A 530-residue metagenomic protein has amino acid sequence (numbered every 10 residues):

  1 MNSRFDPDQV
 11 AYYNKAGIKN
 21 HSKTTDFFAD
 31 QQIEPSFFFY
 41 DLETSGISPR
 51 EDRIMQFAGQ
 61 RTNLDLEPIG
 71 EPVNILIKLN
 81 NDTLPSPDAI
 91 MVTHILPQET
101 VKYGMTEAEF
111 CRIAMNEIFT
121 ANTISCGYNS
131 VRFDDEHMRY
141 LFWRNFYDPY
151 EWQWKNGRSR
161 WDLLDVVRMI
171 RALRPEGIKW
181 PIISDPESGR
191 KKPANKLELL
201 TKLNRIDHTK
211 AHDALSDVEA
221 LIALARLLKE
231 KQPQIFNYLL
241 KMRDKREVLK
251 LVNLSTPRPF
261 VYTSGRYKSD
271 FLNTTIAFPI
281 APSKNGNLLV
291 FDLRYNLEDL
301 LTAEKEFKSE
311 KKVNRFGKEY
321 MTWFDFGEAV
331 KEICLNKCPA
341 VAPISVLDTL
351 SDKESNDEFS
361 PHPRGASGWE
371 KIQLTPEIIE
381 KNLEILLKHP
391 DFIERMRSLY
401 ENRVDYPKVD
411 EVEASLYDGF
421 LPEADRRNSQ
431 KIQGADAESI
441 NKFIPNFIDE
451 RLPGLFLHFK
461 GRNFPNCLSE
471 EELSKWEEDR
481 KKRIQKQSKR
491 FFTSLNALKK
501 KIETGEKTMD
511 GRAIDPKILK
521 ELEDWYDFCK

Functional and structural regions predicted by a protein language model:
N2-G70: Entry/capping segment at the start of metal-dependent catalytic domains with acidic active-site entry clusters
E43-G46, I113, I276-A277: Short secondary-structure capping/turn segments at boundaries of alpha-helices and beta-strands
S45-I47, T100, A211: Short strand->helix junction
E51-F57, R61-T93, N116-P233, M242 (+2 more regions): Metal-dependent phosphoesterase core characteristic of DEDDh/y 3'-5' exonuclease domains
T93-I113: Metal-dependent phosphoesterase signature
K241-M321: Acidic catalytic cores of enzymes that act on phosphate-bearing nucleotides/polynucleotides
L301, K308-C529: Non-catalytic terminal regions of proteins
